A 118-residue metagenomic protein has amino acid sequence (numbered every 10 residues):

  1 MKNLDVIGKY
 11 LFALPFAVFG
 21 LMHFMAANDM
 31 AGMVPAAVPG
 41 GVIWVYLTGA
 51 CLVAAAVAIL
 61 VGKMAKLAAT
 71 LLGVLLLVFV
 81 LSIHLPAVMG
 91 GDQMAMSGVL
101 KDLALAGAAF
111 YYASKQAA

Functional and structural regions predicted by a protein language model:
M1-M25, W44-A50, A54, V61-A118: Extended, low-polarity transmembrane helix blocks
I7, A26-V38: Short juxtamembrane and helix-loop transition motifs at transmembrane-helix boundaries in membrane proteins
G40-V42: Short, structured beta-strand/loop micro-motifs enriched in basic residues and often containing a Trp
